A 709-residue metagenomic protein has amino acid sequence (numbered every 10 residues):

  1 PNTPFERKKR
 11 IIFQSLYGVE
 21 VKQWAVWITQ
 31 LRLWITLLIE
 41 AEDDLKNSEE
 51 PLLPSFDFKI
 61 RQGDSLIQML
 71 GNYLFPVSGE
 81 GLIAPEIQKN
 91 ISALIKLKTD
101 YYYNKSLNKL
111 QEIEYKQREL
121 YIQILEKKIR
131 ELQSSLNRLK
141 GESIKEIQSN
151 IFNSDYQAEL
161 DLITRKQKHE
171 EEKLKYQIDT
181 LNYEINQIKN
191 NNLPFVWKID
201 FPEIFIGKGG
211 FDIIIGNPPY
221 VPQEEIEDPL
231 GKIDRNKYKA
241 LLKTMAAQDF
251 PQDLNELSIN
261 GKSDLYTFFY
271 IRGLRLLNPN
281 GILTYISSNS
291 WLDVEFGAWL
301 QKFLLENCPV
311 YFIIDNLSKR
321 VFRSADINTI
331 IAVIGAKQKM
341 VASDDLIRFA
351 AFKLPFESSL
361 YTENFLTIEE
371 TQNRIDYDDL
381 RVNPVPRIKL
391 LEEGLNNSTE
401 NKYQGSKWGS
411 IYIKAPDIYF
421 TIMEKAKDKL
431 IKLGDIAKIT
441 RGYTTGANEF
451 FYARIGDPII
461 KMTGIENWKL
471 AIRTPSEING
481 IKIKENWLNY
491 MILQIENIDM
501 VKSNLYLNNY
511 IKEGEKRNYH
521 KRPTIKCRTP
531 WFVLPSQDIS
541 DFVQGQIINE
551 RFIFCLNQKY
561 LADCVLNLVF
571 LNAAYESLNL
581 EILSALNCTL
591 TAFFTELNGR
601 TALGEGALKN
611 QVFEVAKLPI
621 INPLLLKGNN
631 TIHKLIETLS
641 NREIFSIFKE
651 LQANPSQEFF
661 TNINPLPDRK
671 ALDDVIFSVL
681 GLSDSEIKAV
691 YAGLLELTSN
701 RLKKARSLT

Functional and structural regions predicted by a protein language model:
P1, W24-R32, T36, Q68 (+21 more regions): Generic, well-ordered alpha-helical scaffold segments in large soluble proteins
P1-G71, K232-I233, S287-E295, L300-Q301 (+1 more regions): Conserved S-adenosyl-L-methionine
P1-N2, N72-Y103, L107, S135 (+4 more regions): SAM-dependent methyltransferase catalytic-core segment centered on the flexible catalytic loop and adjoining short
N2-K9, F13, I39-N47, E172-I215 (+4 more regions): Flexible, glycine/threonine-enriched loop-and-boundary segments that flank and lead into catalytic domains of large
L66-L74, I113, F303-E306, R320-D326 (+6 more regions): Class I S-adenosyl-L-methionine-dependent methyltransferase catalytic core
F205, P222, T267, L274 (+1 more regions): Polybasic, glycine- and aromatic-enriched phosphate-binding surface used to engage nucleic acids
S324-K429: Flexible, glycine-/basic-rich loop-and-beta segments that form/coincide with the SAM-dependent methyltransferase
Y377-R387, Q404-N448, N467, Y506 (+1 more regions): Non-catalytic DNA-recognition/assembly elements of restriction-modification systems
